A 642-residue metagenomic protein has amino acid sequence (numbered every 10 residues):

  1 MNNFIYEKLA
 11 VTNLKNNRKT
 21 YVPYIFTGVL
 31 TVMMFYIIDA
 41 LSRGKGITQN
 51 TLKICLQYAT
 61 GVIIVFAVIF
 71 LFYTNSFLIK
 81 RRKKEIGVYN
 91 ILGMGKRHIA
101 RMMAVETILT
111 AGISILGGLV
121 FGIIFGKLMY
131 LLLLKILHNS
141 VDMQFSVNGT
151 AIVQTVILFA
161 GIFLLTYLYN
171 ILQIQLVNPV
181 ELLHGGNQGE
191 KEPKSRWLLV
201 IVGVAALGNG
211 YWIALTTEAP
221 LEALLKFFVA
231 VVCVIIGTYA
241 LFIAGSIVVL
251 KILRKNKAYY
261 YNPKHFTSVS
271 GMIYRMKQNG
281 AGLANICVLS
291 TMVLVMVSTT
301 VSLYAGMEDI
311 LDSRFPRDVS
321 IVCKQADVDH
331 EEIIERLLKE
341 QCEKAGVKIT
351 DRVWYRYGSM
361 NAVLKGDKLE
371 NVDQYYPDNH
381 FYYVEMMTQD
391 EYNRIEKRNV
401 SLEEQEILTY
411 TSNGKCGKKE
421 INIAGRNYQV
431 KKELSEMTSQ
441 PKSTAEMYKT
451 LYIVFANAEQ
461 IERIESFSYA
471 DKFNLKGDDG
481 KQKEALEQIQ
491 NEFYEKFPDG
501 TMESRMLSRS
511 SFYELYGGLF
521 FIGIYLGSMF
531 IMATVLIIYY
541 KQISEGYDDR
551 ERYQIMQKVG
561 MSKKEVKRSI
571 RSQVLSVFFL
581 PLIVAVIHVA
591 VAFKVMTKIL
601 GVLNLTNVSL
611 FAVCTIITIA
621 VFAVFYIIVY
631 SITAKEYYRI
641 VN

Functional and structural regions predicted by a protein language model:
M1-V32, E192-W197, A206, F242-S290 (+2 more regions): N-terminal Sec/SRP start-transfer signal
N3-I5, L176-E190, Y547-D548, Y638-N642: Short cytosolic juxtamembrane segments of multi-pass membrane proteins
T12, N16, R81-I91, E181-G185 (+6 more regions): Short amphipathic alpha-helical coupling elements at transmembrane boundaries
R18-I47, T51-G87, T107-F121, A205 (+6 more regions): Hydrophobic alpha-helical transmembrane segments of multi-pass inner-membrane transport and secretion
A40-N50, L119-A151, G208-L225, P581-N642: Short helix-loop junctions at transmembrane helix boundaries
L109-L253: Hydrophobic alpha-helical segments
I310-K324, D329-M532: Basic-flanked hydrophobic alpha-helices used for secretion and membrane insertion
